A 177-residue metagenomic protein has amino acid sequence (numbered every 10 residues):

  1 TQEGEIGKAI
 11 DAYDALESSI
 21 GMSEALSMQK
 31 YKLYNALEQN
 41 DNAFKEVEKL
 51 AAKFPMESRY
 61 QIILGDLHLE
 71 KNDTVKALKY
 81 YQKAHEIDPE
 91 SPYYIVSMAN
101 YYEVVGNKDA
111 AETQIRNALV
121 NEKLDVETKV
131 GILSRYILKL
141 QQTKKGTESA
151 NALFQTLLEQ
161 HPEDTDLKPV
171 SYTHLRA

Functional and structural regions predicted by a protein language model:
S23-A25, S58-R59, P92-Y93, V126-E127 (+1 more regions): Helix-start (N-cap) detector for alpha-helical repeat units in TPR-like alpha-solenoids, especially tetratricopeptide
V120-K139, D166: Amphipathic alpha-helical repeat scaffolds of TPR domains
T173-A177: Conserved small/polar residues in nucleotide/adenosyl-binding loops
